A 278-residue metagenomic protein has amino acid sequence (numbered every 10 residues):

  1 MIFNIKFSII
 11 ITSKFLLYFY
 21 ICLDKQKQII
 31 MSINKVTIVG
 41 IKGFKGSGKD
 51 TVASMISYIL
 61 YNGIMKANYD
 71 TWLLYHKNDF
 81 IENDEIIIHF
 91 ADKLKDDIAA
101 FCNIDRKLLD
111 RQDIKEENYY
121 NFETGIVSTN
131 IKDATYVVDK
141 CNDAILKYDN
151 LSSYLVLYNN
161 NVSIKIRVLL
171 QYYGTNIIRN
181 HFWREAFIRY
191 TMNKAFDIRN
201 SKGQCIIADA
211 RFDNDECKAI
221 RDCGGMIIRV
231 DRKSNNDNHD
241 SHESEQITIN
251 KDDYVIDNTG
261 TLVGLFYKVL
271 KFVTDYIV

Functional and structural regions predicted by a protein language model:
I10-I30: Short, Lys/Arg-enriched N-terminal segments with co-localized hydrophobic residues within the first ~10-30 amino acids
M31-I38, W72-L73: Extreme N-terminal, non-catalytic leader segments that precede Walker-type/kinase nucleotide-binding cores
V36-G46, I87-H89: Short, hydrophobic/glycine-enriched beta-strand segments
K42-K45, S54, E185-A186, Y190-A195 (+1 more regions): Small-molecule kinase domains that catalyze NTP-dependent phosphoryl transfer to phosphate-bearing small molecules
D50: Walker A/P-loop
I56, L60, I64, C102: Active-site catalytic pocket residues across diverse enzymes, especially alpha/beta-hydrolases
Y69-S201: ATP-dependent small-molecule kinase phosphotransfer cores that center on conserved nucleotide phosphate-binding segments
K202-I206: Loop/turn-to-beta-strand initiation segments
